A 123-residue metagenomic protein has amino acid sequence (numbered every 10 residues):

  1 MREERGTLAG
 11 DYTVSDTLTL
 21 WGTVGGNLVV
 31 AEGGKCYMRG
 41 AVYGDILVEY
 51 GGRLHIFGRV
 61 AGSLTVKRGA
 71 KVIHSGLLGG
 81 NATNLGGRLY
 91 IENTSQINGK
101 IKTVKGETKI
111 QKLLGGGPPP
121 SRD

Functional and structural regions predicted by a protein language model:
M1-D123: Extended beta-solenoid/beta-helix repeat architectures
